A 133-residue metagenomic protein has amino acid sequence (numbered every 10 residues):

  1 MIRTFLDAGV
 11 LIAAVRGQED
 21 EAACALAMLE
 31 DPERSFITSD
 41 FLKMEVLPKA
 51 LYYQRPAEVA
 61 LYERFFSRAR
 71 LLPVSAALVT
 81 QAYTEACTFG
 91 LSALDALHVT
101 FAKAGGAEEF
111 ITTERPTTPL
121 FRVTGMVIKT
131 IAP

Functional and structural regions predicted by a protein language model:
M1-R3, L72, V99-P133: Acidic, PIN/NYN-like endoribonuclease modules and their adjacent C-terminal/linker elements
M1-T38, A50-L61, V127-K129, P133: Short, well-structured N-terminal submotif of metal-dependent ribonuclease cores
L6, T38, P73, A93-A96 (+1 more regions): Short beta-strand scaffold positions
V10-L11, L42, L78, H98 (+1 more regions): Alpha-helix capping/helix-boundary segments
G17, R68-F89: Acidic catalytic patch
P32, F89, G105-G106: Active-site charged/polar residues at nucleotide-handling catalytic sites that mediate phosphoryl, nucleotidyl
